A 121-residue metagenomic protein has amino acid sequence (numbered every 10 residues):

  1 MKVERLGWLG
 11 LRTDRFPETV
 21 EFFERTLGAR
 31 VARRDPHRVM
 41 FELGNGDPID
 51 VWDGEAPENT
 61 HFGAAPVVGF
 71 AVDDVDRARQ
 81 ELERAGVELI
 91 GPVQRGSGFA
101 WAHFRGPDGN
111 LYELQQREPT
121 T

Functional and structural regions predicted by a protein language model:
M1-K2, R79, E83-T121: Vicinal oxygen chelate
M1-V20, A65-V68, E118-T121: N-terminal beta-strand motif that seeds the catalytic metal site of vicinal oxygen chelate
R5, D35, A64, G98: Exposed loop/turn and edge beta-strand positions of beta-sandwich/beta-sheet ligand-binding modules
P17-T26, A102, L111: Conserved active-site alpha-helix within GNAT-family acetyltransferase domains
E18, V75-R79: Short, conserved charged micro-motifs
G28-R34, E88-V93: Short secondary-structure junctions
R30-G63, L111-R117: Conserved short beta-strand elements that form part of the metal-binding/catalytic scaffold of enzyme active sites
M40, P48, G69, W101-A102: Short hydrophobic/aromatic beta-strand element in the GNAT-like acyltransferase core that lines or flanks the acyl-donor
